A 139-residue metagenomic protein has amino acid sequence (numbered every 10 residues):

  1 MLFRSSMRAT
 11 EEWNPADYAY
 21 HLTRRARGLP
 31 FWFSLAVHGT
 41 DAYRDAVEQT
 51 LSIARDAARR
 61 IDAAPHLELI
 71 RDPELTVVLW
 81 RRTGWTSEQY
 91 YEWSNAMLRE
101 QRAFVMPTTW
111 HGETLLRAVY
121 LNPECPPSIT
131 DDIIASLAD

Functional and structural regions predicted by a protein language model:
M1-P65, D72: Active-site C-terminal subdomain of aminotransferase-like
F33-S34, L79-R81, L116-L121: Short, hydrophobic beta-strand segments
V37-D41, G84, N122-P126: A generic structural motif
D62, L67-E68, P127, I133: Non-catalytic, mobile gating and regulatory segments of ester bond hydrolases
E68-M97: Conserved PLP-binding catalytic core of the aspartate aminotransferase-like
D72, V77, E100-R117: Conserved PLP cofactor-binding pocket of PLP-dependent enzymes
Q89-L98, T130-A138: Short amphipathic alpha-helices in soluble, non-transmembrane regions that often serve as interface/regulatory elements
W110-D139: PLP-dependent enzyme catalytic core of the Aspartate aminotransferase-like
